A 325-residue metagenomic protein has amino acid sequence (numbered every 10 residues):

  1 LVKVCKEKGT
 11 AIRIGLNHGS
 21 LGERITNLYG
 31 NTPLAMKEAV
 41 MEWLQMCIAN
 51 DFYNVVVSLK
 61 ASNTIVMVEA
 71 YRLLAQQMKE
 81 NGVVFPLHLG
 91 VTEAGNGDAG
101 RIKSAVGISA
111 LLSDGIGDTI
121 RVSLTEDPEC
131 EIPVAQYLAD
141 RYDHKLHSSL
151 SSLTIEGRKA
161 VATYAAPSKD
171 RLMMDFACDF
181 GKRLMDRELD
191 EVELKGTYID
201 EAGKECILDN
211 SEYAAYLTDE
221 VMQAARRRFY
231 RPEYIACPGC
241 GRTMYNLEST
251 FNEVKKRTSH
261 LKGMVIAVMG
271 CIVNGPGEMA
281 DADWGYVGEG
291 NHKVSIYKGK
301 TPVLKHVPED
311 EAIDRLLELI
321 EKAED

Functional and structural regions predicted by a protein language model:
L1-A11: Short amphipathic alpha-helices and their capping/turn segments at secondary-structure boundaries
V4, A110, K182, G277-E278: Hydrophobic/aromatic ligand-binding patch that stacks against planar heteroaromatic rings of cofactors or nucleotides
T10-G19, L87: Non-cysteine beta-strand/loop elements that form the S-adenosyl-L-methionine
N17-L21, S113, H292: Short connector loops/turns at beta-strand edges and beta->alpha or beta->beta junctions
I25-L261, V265-V268: Catalytic alpha/beta core domains of metabolic enzymes, predominantly
C237-G239, I266-M269, V273-P276, W284 (+1 more regions): Predominantly single-stranded RNA-binding modules in RNA-associated proteins
I272-P302: Nucleotide-binding motor/catalytic cores of P-loop/tubulin-like NTPases across gene-expression machines
N291-V294, T301-E324: Beta-strand/loop-dominated core regions that host nucleotide or nucleotide-derived cofactor-binding catalytic loops
